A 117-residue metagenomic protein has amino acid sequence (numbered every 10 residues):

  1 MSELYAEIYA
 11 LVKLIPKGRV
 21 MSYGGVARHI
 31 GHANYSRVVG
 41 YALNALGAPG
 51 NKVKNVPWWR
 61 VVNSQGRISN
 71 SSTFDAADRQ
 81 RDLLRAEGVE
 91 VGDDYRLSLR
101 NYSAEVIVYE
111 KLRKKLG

Functional and structural regions predicted by a protein language model:
M1-G117: Nucleic acid-binding interface residues in structured DNA/RNA-binding domains, emphasizing the DNA-engaging scaffolds
